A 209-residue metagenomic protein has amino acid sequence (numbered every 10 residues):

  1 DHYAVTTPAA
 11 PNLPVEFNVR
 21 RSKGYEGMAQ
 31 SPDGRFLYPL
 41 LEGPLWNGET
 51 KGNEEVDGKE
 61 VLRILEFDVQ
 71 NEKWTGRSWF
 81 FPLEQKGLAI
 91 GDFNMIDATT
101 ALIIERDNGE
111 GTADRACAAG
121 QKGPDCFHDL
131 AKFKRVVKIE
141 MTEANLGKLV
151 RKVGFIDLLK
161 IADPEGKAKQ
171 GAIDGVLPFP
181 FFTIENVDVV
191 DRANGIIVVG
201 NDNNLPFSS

Functional and structural regions predicted by a protein language model:
D1-S209: Sequence/structural signature of beta-propeller domains
